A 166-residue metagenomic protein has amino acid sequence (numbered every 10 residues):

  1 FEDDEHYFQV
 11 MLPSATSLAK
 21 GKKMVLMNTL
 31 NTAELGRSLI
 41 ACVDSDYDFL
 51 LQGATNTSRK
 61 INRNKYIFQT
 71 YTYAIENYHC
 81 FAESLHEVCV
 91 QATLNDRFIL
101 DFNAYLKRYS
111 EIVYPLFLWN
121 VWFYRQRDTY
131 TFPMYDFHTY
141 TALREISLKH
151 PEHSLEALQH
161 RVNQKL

Functional and structural regions predicted by a protein language model:
F1-L166: Acidic, divalent-metal-binding catalytic cores of TOPRIM and closely related two-metal-ion phosphodiester/pyrophosphate
